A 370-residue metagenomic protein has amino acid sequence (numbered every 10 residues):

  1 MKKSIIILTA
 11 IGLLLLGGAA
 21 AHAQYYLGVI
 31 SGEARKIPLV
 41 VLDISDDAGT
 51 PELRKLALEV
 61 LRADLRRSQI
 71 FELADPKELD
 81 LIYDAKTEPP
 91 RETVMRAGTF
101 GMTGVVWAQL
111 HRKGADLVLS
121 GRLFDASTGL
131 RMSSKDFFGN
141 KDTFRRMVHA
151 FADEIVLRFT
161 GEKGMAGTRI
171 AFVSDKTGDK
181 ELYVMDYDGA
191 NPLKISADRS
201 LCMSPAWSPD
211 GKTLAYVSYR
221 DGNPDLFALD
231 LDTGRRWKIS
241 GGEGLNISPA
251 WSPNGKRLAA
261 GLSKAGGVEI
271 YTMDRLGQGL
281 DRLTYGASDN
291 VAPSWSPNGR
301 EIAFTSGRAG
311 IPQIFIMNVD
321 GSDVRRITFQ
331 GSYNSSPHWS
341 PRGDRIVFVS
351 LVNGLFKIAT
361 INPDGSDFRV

Functional and structural regions predicted by a protein language model:
T9-G17: Bacterial N-terminal signal peptides
Y25, T87-E154: Amphipathic beta-strand/beta-sheet edge segments enriched in Tyr/Trp
G28-T93, V106-R112: Short beta-strand->alpha-helix linker/helix-N-cap micro-motif that forms a surface specificity/interaction loop
L81, D186-M203, L229-I247, M273-V291 (+2 more regions): Multi-bladed beta-propeller domains
D116-V118, G178-Y183, N223-F227, G267-Y271 (+2 more regions): Structural motif
I170, G211-L214, G255-A259, G299-A303 (+1 more regions): Hydrophobic beta-strand positions that form the internal "hydrophobic ladder" of WD40/Gbeta-like beta-propeller blades
S208-D210, S252, S296, S340: Structural WD40 beta-propeller signal
